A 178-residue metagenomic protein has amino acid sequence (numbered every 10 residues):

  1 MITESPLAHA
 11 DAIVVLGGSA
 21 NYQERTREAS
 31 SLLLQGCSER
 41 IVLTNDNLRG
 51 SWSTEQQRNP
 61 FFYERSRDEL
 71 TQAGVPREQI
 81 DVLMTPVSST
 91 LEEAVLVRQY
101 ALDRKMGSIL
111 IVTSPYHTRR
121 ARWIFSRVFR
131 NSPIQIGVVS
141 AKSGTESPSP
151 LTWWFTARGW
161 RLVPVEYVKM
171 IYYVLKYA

Functional and structural regions predicted by a protein language model:
I2-W154: A structural signal for short, hydrophobic/glycine-enriched beta-strand patches
T156-A178: A transmembrane-helix-recognition feature enriched in membrane-embedded lipid enzymes and envelope glyco-/phospholipid
